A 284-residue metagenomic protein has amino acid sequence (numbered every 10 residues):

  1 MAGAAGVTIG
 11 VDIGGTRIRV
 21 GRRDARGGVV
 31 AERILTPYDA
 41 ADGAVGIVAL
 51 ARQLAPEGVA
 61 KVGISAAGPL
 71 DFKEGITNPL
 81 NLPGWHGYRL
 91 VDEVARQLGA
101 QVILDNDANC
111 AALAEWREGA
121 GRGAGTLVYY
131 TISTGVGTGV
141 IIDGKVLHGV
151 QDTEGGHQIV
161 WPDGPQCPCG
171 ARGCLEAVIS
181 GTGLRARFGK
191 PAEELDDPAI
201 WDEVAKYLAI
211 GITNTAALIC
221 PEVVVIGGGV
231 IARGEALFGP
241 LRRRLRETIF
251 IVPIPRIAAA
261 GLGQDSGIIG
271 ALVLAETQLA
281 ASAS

Functional and structural regions predicted by a protein language model:
M1-K61, D71-E74, D92-V102, A114-A124 (+3 more regions): ATP-binding/phosphotransfer module of carbohydrate and carboxylate kinases, centering on a glycine-rich
D12, G63-A67, D105, Y129-G135 (+1 more regions): Short beta-strand segments
I18, C110, G135-G137: Short glycine/serine/threonine-rich phosphate/pyrophosphate-binding segments that cradle anionic phosphate groups
G68-L70, L82, A108, S133-T134 (+2 more regions): Short, flexible active-site-adjacent loop segments at beta-strand->alpha-helix junctions, enriched in small/polar
G75-G87: A charged helix-plus-loop insertion that forms the helical arch/lid used to bind and gate nucleic-acid substrates
P79, V102-R117, Y129-Y130, Q158: Glycine/small-residue-rich loop that forms an oxyanion/phosphate-binding "nest" at active or ligand-binding sites
Q151-V160: Short, intrinsically disordered, charge-biased short linear motifs at domain edges
